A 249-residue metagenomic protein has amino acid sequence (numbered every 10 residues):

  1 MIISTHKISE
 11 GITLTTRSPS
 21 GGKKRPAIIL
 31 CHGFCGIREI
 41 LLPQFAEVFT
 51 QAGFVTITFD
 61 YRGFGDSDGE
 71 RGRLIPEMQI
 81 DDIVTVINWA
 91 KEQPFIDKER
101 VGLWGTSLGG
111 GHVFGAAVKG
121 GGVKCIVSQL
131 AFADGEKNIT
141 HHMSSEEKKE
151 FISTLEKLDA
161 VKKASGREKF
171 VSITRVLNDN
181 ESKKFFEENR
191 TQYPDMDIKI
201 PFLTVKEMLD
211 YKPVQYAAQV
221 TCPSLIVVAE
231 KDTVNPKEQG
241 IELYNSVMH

Functional and structural regions predicted by a protein language model:
M1-P26, P76: N-terminal cap/lid segment of alpha/beta-hydrolase-fold proteins
K7, R38-L41, F64-G102: Catalytic nucleophile-loop/oxyanion-hole region of alpha/beta-hydrolase and closely related hydrolase-like folds
F34-E47, Y61, E238: The serine-hydrolase catalytic nucleophile loop
V48-D68: Conserved alpha/beta-hydrolase
T85-K163, D197-I200, M208, Q219: Primarily recognizes the serine-hydrolase "nucleophile elbow" in alpha/beta-hydrolase and SGNH/GDSL folds
S153-Q215, C222: Alpha/beta-hydrolase
V220, I226-V228, D232: Short beta-strand/loop motif that positions the catalytic acidic residue of the alpha/beta-hydrolase fold
T233-Q239: Conserved alpha/beta-hydrolase "acid-adjacent" motif
